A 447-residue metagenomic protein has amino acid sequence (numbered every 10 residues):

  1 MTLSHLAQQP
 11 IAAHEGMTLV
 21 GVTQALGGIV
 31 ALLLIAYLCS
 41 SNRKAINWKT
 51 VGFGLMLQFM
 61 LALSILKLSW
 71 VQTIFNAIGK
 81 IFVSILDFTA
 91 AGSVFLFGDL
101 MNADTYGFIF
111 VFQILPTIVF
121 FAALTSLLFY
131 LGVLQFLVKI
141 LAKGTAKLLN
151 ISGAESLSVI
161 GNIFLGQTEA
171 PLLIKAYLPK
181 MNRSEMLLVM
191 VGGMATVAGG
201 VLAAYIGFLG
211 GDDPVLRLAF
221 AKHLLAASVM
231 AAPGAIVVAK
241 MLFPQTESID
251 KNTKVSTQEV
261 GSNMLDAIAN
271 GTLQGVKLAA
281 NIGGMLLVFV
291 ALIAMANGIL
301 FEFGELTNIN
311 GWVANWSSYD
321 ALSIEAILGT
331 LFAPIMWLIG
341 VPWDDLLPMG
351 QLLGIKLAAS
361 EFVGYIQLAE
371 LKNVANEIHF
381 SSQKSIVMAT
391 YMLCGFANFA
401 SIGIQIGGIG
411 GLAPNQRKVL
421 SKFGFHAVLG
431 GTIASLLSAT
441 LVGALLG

Functional and structural regions predicted by a protein language model:
M1-V20: Short, strongly hydrophobic alpha-helical membrane anchors
T2-A7, N47, G52, L63-L96 (+3 more regions): Interfacial/capping segments of alpha-helical transmembrane domains
G28-C39, G54-L66, I118-L127, T196-G207 (+5 more regions): Hydrophobic core segments of alpha-helical transmembrane domains in multi-pass membrane transport and ion-translocation
V71, F88, G132-L134, K254-N270 (+1 more regions): Short, membrane-interfacial amphipathic segments enriched in basic
F88-I151: Hydrophobic alpha-helical hairpins/lids featuring a short glycine-rich hinge
L148-L209, M264, G350-L441: Alpha-helical membrane segments and immediately flanking helix-loop junctions that form or couple to the substrate/ion
V229-L278: Long, contiguous bundles of hydrophobic transmembrane helices that form the permeation core of multi-pass
L273-N373, E377: Transmembrane helical segments that form the transport core of multi-pass membrane transport proteins
